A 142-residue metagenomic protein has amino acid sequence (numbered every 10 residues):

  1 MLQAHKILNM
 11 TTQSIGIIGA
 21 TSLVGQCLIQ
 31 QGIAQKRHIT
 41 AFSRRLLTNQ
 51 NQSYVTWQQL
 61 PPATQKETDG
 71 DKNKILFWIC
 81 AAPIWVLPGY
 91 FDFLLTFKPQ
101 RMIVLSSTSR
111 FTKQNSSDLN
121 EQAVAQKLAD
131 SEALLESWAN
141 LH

Functional and structural regions predicted by a protein language model:
M1-N9: N-terminal amphipathic/basic-hydrophobic helices that include classical n-h-c signal peptides and signal-anchor
Q13-A34: N-terminal Rossmann NAD(P)H-binding glycine-rich loop of SDR-like oxidoreductase domains
S14, H38, Q100-R101: Residues at the starts of beta-strands that form the adenosine-phosphate
I18, F77-A81, V104-L105: Rossmann-fold scaffold of SDR-type NAD(P)-dependent oxidoreductases
A41-L46: N-terminal Rossmann-fold cofactor-binding loop
N49-P99, R110-S116: NAD(P)H-binding glycine-rich loop region in Rossmannoid oxidoreductase-like domains and their noncatalytic homologs
D92-D130, W138: Conserved Rossmann-fold NAD(P)-dependent oxidoreductase catalytic core, especially the SDR/UDP-sugar
E136-H142: Conserved beta-loop-beta element that borders a ligand/cofactor-binding pocket
